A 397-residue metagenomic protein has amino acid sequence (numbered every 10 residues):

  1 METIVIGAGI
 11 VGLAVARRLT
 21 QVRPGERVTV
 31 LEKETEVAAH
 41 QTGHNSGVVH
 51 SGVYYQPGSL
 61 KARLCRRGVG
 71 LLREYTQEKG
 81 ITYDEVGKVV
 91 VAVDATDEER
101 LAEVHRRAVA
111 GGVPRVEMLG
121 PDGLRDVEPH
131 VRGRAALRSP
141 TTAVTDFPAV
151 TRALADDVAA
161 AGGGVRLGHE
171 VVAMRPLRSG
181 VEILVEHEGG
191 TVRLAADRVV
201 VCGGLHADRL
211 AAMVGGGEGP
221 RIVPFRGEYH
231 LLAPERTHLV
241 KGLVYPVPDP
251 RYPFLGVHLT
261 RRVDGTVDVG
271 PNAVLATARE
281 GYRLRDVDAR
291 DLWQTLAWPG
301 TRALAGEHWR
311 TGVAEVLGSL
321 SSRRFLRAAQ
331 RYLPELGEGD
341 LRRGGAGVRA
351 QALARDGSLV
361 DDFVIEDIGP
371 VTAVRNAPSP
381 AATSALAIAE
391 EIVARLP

Functional and structural regions predicted by a protein language model:
M1-V11, T29: Beta1/beta-strand and adjacent pyrophosphate-binding region of the FAD-binding site in flavoprotein oxidoreductases
A14, M174-V287: Flavin-dependent oxidoreductases
T20-G43: Glycine-rich FAD pyrophosphate-binding loop
G47-G123, G133, G256-V257, T266-D268 (+1 more regions): Dinucleotide-binding Rossmann-like beta1-alpha1 core, especially the glycine-rich loop that anchors the ADP
Q56-R67, V91-R100, L137-D157, R166 (+2 more regions): Short beta-strand to alpha-helix junction loop
T82-A92, R115, G123-G162, E182-L184 (+3 more regions): Helix-loop-beta segment of a Rossmann-like dinucleotide-binding subdomain
L137-R198, G203-R209, L386-R395: Helical element adjacent to the flavin cofactor pocket in flavoenzyme catalytic cores
L284, P299, L304-P397: C-terminal catalytic lobe of FAD-dependent flavoproteins
